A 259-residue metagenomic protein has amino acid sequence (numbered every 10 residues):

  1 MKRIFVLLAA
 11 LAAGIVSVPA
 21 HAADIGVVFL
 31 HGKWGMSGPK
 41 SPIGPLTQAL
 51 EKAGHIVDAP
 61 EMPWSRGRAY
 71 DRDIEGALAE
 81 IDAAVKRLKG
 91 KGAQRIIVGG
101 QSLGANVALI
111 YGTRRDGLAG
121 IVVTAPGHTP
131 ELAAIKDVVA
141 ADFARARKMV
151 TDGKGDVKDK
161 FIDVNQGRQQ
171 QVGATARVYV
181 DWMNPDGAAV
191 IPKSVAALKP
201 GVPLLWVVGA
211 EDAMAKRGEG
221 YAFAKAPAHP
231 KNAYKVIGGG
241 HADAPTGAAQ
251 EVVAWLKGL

Functional and structural regions predicted by a protein language model:
V16-A22: Sec/Tat signal peptide C-region and signal peptidase I cleavage site
I25-L50, M62-P63: Short, surface-exposed "cap/lid" segments of acyl-processing enzymes
D71-K91: Alpha/beta-hydrolase active-site loop
R87, R95-R145: Primarily recognizes the serine-hydrolase "nucleophile elbow" in alpha/beta-hydrolase and SGNH/GDSL folds
T124-S194: Accessory cap/linker subdomain of secreted extracellular hydrolases
L198-P200, W206-V208: Short beta-strand/loop motif that positions the catalytic acidic residue of the alpha/beta-hydrolase fold
A213-E219, A244: Conserved alpha/beta-hydrolase "acid-adjacent" motif
K235-L259: Catalytic active-site module of serine/aspartate enzymes centered on a nucleophile-bearing elbow/loop
